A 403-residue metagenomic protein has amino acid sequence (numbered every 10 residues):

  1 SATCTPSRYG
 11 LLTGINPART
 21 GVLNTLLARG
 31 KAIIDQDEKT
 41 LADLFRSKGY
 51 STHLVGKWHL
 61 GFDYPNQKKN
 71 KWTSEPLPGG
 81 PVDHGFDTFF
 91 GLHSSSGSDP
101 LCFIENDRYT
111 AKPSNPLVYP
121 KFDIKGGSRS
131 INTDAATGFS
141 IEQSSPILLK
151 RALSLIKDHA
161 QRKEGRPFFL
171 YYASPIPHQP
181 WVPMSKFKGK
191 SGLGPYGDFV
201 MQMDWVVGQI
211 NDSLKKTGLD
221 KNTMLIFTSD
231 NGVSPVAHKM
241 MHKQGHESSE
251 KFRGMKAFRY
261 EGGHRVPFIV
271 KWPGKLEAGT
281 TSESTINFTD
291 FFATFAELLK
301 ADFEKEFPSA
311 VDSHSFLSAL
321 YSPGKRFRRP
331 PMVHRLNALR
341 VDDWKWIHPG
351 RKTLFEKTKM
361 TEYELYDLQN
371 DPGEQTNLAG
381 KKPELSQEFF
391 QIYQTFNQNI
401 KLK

Functional and structural regions predicted by a protein language model:
S1-H53, L60-W72, S98, Y109: Active-site segment of extracytoplasmic enzymes that catalyze sulfate/phosphate-ester chemistry
S1-I15, L54-Y64, L92-G97, L170-P180 (+4 more regions): Short, solvent-exposed turn/loop segments enriched in Gly/Ser/Thr/Pro and often Arg
S1-T3, A28-K39, V118-P120, G138-S144 (+8 more regions): A short beta-strand-to-alpha-helix junction
F45, K57, F169-Y172, F295 (+2 more regions): A short aromatic-rich beta-strand->coil structural motif
S47-H53, H84-D87, K163-L170, L219-L225 (+3 more regions): Loop/turn elements at helix/coil->beta-strand transitions in domains of secreted/extracellular proteins
Q67-S96, S234-M241, G245-R259, K275-T280 (+3 more regions): C-terminal cap/loop subdomain of S1 sulfatases and analogous C-terminal strand-loop tails that border
G97-T110, P116-L117, A152-F199, S234-H242: Active-site His/acidic residue clusters
G165-F168, Q202-M240: Metal-dependent active-site segment of extracytoplasmic phospho-/sulfohydrolases and closely related
